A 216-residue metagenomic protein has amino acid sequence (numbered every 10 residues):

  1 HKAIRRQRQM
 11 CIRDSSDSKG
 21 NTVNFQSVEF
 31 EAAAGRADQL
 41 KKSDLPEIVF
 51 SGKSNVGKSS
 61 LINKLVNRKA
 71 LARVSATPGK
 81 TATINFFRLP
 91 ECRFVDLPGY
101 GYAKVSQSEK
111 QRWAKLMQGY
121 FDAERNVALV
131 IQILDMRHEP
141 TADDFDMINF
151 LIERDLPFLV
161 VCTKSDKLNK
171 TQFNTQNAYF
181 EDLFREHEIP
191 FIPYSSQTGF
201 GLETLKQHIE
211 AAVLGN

Functional and structural regions predicted by a protein language model:
H1-D14: Single conserved hydrophobic/aromatic residue that forms the stacking wall/gate of nucleotide- or nucleobase-binding
S15-K104, L214-G215: Conserved G1/Walker A P-loop phosphate-binding module
F25-A37, K167-N216: Canonical P-loop GTPase G-domain recognition
G35, K80, C92, G99-Y102 (+3 more regions): Conserved nucleotide-binding/hydrolysis micro-motifs of P-loop NTPases
L40, A76-N85, P98-A128, M136-N149: Switch II of P-loop NTPase G domains
D44, A70, T83, E109-W113 (+6 more regions): Helical mechanochemical/support elements of P-loop NTPase systems and associated helical scaffolds
F87, T163, L205: Residue-level signal for inorganic ion chemistry
Q118-I189: Conserved C-terminal guanine-recognition region of P-loop GTPase G domains, centered on the G4
